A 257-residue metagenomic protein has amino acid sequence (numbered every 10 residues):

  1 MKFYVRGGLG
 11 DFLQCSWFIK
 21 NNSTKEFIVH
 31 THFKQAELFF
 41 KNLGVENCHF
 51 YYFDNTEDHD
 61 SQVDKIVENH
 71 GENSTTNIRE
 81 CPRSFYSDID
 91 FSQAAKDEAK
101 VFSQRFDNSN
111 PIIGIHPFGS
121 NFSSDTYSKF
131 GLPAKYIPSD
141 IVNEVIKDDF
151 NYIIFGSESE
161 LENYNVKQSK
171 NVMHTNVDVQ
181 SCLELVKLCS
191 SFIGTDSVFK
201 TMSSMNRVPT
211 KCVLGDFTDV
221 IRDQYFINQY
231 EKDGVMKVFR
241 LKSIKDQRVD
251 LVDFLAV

Functional and structural regions predicted by a protein language model:
M1, K25-F27, I112-I113, F150-Y152 (+1 more regions): Hydrophobic anchor at the start of a short beta-strand that flanks the dinucleotide cofactor-binding loop
M1-T75, S181-E184, G194, F199-M202 (+1 more regions): Active-site and donor-binding regions of nucleotide-sugar-utilizing enzymes
L9-W17, A134-I227: Donor-binding and catalytic core of enzymes assembling or modifying cell-surface/extracellular glycoconjugates
K20-T24, E57-Q62, R105-N110, I146-D149 (+2 more regions): Flexible, charged surface loops at secondary-structure boundaries
H32, T201-V257: Nucleotide-sugar donor-binding patch of glycosyltransferase catalytic domains
F40-N42, T126-S128, V166, Q224: Short aromatic-enriched loop/helix-cap "lid" or pocket-rim segments at secondary-structure transitions that line
N42-G44, H49-D107, I221-Q224, K232-V235 (+1 more regions): Catalytic core of nucleotide-activated saccharide and alditol-phosphate transferases
H70-E72, T76-Y164, D216-T218: Active-site donor-nucleotide binding/catalytic segment of nucleotide-sugar enzymes
